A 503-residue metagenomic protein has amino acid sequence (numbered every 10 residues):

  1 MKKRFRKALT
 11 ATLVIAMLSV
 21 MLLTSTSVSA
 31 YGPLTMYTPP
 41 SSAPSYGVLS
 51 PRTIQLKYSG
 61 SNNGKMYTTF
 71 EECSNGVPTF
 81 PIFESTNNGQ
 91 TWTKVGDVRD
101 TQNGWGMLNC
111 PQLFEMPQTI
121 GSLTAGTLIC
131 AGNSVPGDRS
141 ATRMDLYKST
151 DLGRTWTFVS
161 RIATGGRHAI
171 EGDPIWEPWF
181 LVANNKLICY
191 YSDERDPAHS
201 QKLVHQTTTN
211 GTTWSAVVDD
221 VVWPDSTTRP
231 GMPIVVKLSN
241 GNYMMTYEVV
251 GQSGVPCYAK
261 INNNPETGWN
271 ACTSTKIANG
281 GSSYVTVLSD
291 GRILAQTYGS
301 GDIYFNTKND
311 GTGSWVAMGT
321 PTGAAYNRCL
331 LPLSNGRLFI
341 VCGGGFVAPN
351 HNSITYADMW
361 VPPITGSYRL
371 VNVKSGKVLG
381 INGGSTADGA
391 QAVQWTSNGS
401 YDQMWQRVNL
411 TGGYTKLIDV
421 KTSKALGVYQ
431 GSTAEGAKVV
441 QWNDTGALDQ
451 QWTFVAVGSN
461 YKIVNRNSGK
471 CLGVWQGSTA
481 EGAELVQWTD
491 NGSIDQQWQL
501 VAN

Functional and structural regions predicted by a protein language model:
K2-L13: Bacterial N-terminal signal peptides that target proteins for export
L18-S27: C-terminal segment of classical bacterial N-terminal signal peptides
Y31-L49, I54-M107, E115-E171, V182-S226 (+4 more regions): Beta-rich carbohydrate-recognition and catalytic domains
P51, N109-P111, W176-P178, G231-P233 (+2 more regions): Structural signature of WD-repeat beta-propeller blades
G64, A125-T127, T365-G366, G389 (+2 more regions): Glycine-centered loop/turn motifs
Y67, T93, I129, I188 (+13 more regions): General beta-strand recognition
W92, W156, W214, W269 (+7 more regions): Signature tryptophan residues that serve as conserved aromatic anchors
P363-T386, Y401-T433, L448-T479, I494-N503: Extracellular glycan-recognition/adhesion modules and their associated mucin-like linkers
